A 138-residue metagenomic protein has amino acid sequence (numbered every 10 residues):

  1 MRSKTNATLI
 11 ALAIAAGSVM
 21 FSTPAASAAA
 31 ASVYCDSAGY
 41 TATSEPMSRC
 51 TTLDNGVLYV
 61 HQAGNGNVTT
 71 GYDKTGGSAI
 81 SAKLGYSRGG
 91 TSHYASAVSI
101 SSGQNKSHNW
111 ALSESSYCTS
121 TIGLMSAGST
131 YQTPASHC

Functional and structural regions predicted by a protein language model:
M1-D54: N-terminal prepro-regions of secreted/extracellular proteins
I14-G17, V68-G71, G90-S92, T121: Domain-scale selection of a single, long terminal region that carries the protein's primary operational module
A31-S87: Short, surface-exposed binding/anchoring microloops in extracellular/periplasmic proteins
A79-S81, N105-S107, T119: Short, surface-exposed coil-to-beta transition loops
G85-H93, G128: Change "in extracellular beta-sheet-rich domains … of secreted and cell-surface proteins" to "in beta-sheet-rich domains
T91-Q104: Solvent-exposed serine/threonine-rich low-complexity stretches and specific carbohydrate-binding patches
Q104-E114: Exposed aromatic-hydrophobic patches
L112-H137: Short, exposed beta-strand-loop hairpins at the edges of beta-sheets in extracellular/periplasmic proteins
